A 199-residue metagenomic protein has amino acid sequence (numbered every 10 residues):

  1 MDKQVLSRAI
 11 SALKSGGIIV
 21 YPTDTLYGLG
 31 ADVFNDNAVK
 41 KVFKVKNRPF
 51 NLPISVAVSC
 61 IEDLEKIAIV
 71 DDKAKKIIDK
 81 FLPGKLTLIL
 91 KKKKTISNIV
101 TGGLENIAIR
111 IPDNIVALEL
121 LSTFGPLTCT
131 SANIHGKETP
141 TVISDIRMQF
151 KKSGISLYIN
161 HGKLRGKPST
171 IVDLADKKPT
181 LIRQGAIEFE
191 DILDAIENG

Functional and structural regions predicted by a protein language model:
M1-G199: Active-site-adjacent structural elements in enzyme catalytic cores
